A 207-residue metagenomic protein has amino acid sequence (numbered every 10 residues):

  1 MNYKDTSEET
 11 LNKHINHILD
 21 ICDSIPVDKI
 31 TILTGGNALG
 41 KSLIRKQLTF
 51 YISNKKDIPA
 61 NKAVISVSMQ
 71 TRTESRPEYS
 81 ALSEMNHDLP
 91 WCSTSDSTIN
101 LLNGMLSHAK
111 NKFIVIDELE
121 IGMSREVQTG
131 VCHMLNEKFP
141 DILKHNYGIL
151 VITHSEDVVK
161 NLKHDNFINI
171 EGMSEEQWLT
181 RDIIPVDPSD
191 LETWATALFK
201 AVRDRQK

Functional and structural regions predicted by a protein language model:
M1-S24: N-terminal pre-Walker A segment at the start of P-loop NTPase domains
N2-S7, I32, V202-K207: Glycine- and charge-rich intrinsically disordered segments
I21-D28, S107-A109, D141-K144: Phosphate-binding P-loop
K29-N100, S174: ABC ATPase nucleotide-binding domain signature region
I30-I32, N111-F113, G148-L150: Residue-level preference for the first positions of well-ordered beta-strands
S68-Q70, R76-L82, W91, G130-K207: C-terminal lobe/lid and adjacent interdomain/linker elements of RecA-like ASCE P-loop ATPase modules
T94-I116, E126-K138: GG-anchored amphipathic helix commonly corresponding to the ABC/SMC/Rad50 NBD signature/C-loop
E120-I121: Short loop immediately C-terminal to the Walker-B catalytic DE motif in ABC-type ATPase nucleotide-binding domains
